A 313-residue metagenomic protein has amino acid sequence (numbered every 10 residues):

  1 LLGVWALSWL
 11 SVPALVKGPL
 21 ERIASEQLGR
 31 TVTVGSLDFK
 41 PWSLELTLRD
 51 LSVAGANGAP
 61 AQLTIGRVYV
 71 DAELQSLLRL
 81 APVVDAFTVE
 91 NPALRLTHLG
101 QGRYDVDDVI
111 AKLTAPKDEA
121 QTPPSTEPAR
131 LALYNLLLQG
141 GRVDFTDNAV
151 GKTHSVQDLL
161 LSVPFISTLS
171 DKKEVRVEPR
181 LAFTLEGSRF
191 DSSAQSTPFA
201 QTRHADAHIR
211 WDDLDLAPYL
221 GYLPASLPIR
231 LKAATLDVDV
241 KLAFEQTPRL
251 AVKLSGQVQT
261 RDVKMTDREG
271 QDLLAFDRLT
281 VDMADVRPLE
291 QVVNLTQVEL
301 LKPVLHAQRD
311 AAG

Functional and structural regions predicted by a protein language model:
L1-L28, R95, A312: N-terminal type II signal-anchor transmembrane helix that functions as the membrane-insertion/stop-transfer segment
E26-D50: Short extracytoplasmic
R30, D50-I166, L227-A233, R249-L250 (+1 more regions): Secondary-structure transition motifs
V32-G35, P124, R176-E178, D191-S193 (+4 more regions): Short structured motifs
D50, G141, L159, K172-V175 (+2 more regions): Flexible, solvent-exposed coil segments and beta strand-coil junctions, predominantly the extracellular/periplasmic
D50-V53, V177-L185, A194: Short beta-strand segments that buttress and anchor functional surface loops
Q62, A129, F190-R210: Right-handed parallel beta-helix
K232-E245, A251, R261: Transmembrane beta-barrel wall of Gram-negative outer-membrane proteins
